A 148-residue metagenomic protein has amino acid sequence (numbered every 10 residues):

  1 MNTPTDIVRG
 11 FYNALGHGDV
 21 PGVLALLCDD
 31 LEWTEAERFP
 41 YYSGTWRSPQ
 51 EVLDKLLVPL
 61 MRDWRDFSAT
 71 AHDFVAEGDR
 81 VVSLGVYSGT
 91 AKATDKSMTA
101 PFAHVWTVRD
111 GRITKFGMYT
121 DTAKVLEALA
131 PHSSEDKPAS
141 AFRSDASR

Functional and structural regions predicted by a protein language model:
N2-D30, H132: Short acidic-aromatic low-complexity motifs
N2-T3, L57-R148: A beta-strand edge to alpha-helix "cap/lid" segment located at domain peripheries
V8, L15, L27, E35 (+3 more regions): Hydrophobic alpha-helical core bundles mediating ligand binding, dimerization, or RNAP-core interactions
V8-F11, V23-L24, L31, V52 (+3 more regions): Hydrophobic pocket/interface hotspot
P21-G22, C28-G78: A solvent-exposed, acidic/Ser-Thr-rich amphipathic alpha-helical stretch
